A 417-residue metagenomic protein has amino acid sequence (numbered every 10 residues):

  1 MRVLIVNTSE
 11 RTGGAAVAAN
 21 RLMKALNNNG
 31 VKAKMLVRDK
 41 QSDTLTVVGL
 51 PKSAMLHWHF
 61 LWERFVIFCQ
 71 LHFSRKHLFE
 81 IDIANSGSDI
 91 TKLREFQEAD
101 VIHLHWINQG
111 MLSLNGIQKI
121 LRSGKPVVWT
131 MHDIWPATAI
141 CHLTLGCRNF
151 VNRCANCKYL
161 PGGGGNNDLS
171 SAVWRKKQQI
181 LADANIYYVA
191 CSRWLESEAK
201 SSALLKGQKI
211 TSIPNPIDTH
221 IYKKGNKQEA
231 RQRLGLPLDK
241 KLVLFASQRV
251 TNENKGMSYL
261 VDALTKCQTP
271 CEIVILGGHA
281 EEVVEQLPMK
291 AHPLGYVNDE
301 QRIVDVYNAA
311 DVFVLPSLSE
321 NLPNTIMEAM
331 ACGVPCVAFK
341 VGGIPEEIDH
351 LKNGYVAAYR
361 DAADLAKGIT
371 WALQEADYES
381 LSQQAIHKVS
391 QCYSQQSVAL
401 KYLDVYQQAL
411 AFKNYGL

Functional and structural regions predicted by a protein language model:
T138-L143, G164-I210, I217-I221, K227: A short, active-site helix/loop in glycosyltransferases that binds the activated sugar's phosphate group
P237-K255, V261-L264: Conserved donor-binding/catalytic core segment of Leloir-type glycosyltransferases
E281-V304: Nucleotide-activated donor-binding/catalytic signature segment of Leloir-type glycosyltransferases, i.e., the conserved
D305-A310: Short alpha-helical donor nucleotide-sugar binding micro-motif in glycosyltransferases
L318: Aromatic "clamp/platform" in nucleotide-sugar-dependent glycosyltransferases that forms part of the donor/acceptor
P335-A338, I348: Short hydrophobic beta-strand element within catalytic cores of glycosyltransferases and related nucleotide-activated
H350-L351, Y355-A362, W371-A376: Conserved acidic donor-binding segment of nucleotide-sugar-dependent glycosyltransferases
D377-C392, V398-D404: A short, well-ordered alpha-helix in the C-terminal region of glycosyltransferases
